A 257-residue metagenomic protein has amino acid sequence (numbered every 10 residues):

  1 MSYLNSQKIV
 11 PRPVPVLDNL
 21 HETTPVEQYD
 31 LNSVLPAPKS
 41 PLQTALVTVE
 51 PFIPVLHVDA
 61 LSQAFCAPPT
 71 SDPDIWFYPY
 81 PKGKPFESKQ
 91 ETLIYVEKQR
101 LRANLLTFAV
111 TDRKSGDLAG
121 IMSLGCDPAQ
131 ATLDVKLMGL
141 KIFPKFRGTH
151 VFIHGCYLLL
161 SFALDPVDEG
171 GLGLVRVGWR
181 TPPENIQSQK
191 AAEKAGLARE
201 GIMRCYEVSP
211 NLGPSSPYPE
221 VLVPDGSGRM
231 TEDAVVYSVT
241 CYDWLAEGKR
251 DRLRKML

Functional and structural regions predicted by a protein language model:
S2-T149, P166, E207, L212-L257: GNAT-family acyltransferases
K136, H154, R176-G178, Q187 (+1 more regions): Amphipathic alpha-helical recognition patches that constitute DNA-binding helices
F143-V151, W179-R180, E184: Conserved aromatic-histidine-acidic binding/catalytic patches
K145-L164, K190-K194: Conserved acetyl-CoA-binding loop-helix of GNAT-fold acetyltransferases
D165-R180: Conserved GNAT acetyl-CoA-binding A-motif
G178-W179, I202, Y206: RNase H-like polynucleotidyl transferase catalytic core
E184-G201: Conserved active-site alpha-helix within GNAT-family acetyltransferase domains
